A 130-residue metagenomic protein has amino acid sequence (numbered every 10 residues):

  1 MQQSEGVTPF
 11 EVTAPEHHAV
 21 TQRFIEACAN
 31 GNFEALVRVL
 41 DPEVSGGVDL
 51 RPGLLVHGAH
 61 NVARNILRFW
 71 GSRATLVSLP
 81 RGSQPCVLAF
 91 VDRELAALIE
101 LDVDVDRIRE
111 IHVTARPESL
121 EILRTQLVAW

Functional and structural regions predicted by a protein language model:
M1-G71, T75: Solvent-exposed, charged amphipathic helical/linker segments at domain boundaries
H60-W130: Low-complexity, glycine/alanine/valine/leucine- and proline-rich hydrophobic stretches
